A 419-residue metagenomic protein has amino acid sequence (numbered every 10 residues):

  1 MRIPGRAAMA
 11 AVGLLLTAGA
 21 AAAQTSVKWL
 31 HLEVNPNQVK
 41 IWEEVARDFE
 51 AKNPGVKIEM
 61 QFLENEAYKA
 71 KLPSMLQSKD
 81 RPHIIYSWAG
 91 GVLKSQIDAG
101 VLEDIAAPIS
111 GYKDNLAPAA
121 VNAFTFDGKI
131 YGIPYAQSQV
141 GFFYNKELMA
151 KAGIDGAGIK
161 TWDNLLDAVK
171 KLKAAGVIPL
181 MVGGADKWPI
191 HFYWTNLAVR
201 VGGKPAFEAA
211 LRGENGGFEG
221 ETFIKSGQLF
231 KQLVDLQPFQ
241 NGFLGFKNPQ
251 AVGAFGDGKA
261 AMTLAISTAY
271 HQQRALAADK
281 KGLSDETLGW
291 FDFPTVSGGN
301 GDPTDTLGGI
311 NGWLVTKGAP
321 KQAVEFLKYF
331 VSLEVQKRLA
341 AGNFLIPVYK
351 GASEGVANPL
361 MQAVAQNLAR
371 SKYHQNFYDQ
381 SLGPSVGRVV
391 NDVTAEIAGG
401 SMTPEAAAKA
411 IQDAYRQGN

Functional and structural regions predicted by a protein language model:
M9, A22-K94, A99, D285 (+5 more regions): Conserved N-terminal structural module of periplasmic/extracytoplasmic solute-binding proteins
R47, A51-K52, A152, L236 (+2 more regions): Extracytoplasmic/periplasmic substrate-recognition and gating elements
A51, G55-K57, A150-K151, K337 (+2 more regions): Conserved C-terminal helix/tail region of periplasmic/extracytoplasmic solute-binding proteins
P82-H83, K113-M149, I178-M181, G301-T306 (+1 more regions): A structural signal for short loop-to-beta-strand junctions that line the ligand-binding cleft of periplasmic/secreted
W88-G141, L166, Y193, T222 (+2 more regions): Hinge/lid segment of periplasmic solute-binding proteins
D104-P118, G184, V201-K225, A277-L283 (+3 more regions): Short, solvent-exposed loop/beta-turn-alpha elements that line the ligand-binding surface or hinge of extracytoplasmic
Y131-Y135, V140, L166-N215: Extracytoplasmic/periplasmic solute-binding protein
D167-K171, R212-F243, F293: Glycine-centered hinge/linker elements that transmit conformational signals in sensory and ligand-binding systems
